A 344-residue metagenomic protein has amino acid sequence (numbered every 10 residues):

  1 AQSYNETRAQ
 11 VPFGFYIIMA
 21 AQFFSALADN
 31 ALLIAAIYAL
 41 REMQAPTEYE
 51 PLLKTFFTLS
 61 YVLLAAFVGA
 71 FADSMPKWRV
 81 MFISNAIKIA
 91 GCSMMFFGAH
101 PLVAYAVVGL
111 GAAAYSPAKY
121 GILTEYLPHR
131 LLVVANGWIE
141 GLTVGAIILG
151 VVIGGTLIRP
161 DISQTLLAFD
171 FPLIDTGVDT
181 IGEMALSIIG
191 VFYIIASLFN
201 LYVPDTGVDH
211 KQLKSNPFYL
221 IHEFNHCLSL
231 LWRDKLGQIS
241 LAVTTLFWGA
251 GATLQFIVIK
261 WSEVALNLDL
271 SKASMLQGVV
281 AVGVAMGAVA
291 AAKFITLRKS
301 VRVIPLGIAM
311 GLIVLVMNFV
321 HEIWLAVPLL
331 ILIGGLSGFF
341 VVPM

Functional and structural regions predicted by a protein language model:
Q2-F15, D205-A242: Juxtamembrane intracellular "pre-TM" segments in multi-pass secondary transporters
P12, M43-Q44, S74, G98 (+5 more regions): Helix-loop interface residues and adjacent transmembrane-helix termini in multi-pass membrane transporters, primarily
F13-L33, L53-A72, P76-I89, A104-D161 (+7 more regions): Substrate-agnostic recognition of the 12-TM MFS/MFS-like secondary transporter fold
F15, T47, K77, H129 (+5 more regions): Membrane-helix interface/capping residues of multi-pass secondary transporters
I34-Q44, S93-F97, L149-I189, V264-L266 (+1 more regions): Transmembrane alpha-helix termini and helix-breaking/packing motifs in multi-pass membrane transporters
P51-F56, S60-A70, S74, W78-V80 (+7 more regions): C-terminal transmembrane bundle of multi-pass solute transporters/carriers
I87-F97, I195-F199, M286, L312-V316: Transmembrane-helix signature of multi-pass solute transporters
G121, E125, D179-G182, L186-N216 (+1 more regions): Helix-loop junctions on the cytosolic side of multi-pass membrane transporters, especially the intracellular loop
